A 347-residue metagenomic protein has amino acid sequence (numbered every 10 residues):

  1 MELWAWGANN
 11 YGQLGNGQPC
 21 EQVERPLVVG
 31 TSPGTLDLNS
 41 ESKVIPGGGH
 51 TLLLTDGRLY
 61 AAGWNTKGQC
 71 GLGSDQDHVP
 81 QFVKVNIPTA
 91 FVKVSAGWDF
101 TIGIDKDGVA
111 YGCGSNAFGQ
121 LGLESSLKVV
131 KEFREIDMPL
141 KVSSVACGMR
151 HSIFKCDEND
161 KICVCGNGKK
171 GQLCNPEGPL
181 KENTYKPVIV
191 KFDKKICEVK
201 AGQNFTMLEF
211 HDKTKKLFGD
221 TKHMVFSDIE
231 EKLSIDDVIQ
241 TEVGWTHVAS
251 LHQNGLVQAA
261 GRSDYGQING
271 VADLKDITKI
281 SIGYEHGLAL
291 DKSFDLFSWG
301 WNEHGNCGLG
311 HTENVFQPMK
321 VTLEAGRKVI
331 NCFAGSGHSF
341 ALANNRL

Functional and structural regions predicted by a protein language model:
M1-L347: Eukaryote-biased RCC1-like beta-propeller repeat architecture
